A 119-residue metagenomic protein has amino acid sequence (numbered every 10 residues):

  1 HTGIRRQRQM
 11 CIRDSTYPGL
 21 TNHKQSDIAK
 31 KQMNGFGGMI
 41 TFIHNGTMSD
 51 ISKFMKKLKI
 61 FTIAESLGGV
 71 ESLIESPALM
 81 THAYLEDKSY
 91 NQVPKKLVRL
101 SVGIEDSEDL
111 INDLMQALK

Functional and structural regions predicted by a protein language model:
H1-I12: Single conserved hydrophobic/aromatic residue that forms the stacking wall/gate of nucleotide- or nucleobase-binding
M10-C11, L20-G46: Active-site loops and adjacent core secondary-structure elements that bind or stabilize anionic groups
G19, K56-L85: Conserved PLP cofactor-binding pocket of PLP-dependent enzymes
G35-M39, G69, K95-L97: Active-site lining segments that contact anionic ligands and/or coordinate catalytic metals
F42-G46, F54, V102-I104: Short beta-strand-to-loop capping motifs
S52-K59, D113-L118: Short amphipathic alpha-helices in soluble, non-transmembrane regions that often serve as interface/regulatory elements
S72-K119: PLP-dependent enzyme catalytic core of the Aspartate aminotransferase-like
